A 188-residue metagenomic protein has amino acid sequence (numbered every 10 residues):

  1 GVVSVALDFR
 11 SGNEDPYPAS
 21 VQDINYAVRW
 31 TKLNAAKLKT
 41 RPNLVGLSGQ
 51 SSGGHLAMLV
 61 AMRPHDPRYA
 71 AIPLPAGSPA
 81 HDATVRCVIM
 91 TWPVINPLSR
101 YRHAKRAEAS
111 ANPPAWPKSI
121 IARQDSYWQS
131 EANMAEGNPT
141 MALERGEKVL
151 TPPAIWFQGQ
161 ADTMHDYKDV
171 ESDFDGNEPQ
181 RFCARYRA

Functional and structural regions predicted by a protein language model:
G1, R29-W30, R185-A188: Short, well-ordered beta-strand segments
V2-V5, R41-L44, A83-C87, V149-A154: Loop/turn elements at helix/coil->beta-strand transitions in domains of secreted/extracellular proteins
V5-P42, D175: Catalytic nucleophile-loop/oxyanion-hole region of alpha/beta-hydrolase and closely related hydrolase-like folds
P18, R100-A104, D169: Short aromatic-enriched loop/helix-cap "lid" or pocket-rim segments at secondary-structure transitions that line
D23, H55, E178: Charged catalytic carboxylate motif
Y26-K105: Primarily recognizes the serine-hydrolase "nucleophile elbow" in alpha/beta-hydrolase and SGNH/GDSL folds
M62-L74, S99-G146: Mobile cap/lid helix-loop segments that gate and shape the active-site cleft of serine hydrolases
P97, A122-A188: Serine-hydrolase catalytic core
